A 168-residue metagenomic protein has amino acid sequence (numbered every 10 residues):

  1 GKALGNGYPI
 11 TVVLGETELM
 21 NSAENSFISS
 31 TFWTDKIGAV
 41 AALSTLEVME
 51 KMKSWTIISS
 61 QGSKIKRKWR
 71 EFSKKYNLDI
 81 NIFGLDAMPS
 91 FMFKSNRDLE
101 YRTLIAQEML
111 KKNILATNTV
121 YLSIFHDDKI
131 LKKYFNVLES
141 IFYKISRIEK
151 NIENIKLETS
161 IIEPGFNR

Functional and structural regions predicted by a protein language model:
G1-R168: Conserved N-terminal phosphate-binding loop of PLP-dependent enzymes in the Aspartate aminotransferase
